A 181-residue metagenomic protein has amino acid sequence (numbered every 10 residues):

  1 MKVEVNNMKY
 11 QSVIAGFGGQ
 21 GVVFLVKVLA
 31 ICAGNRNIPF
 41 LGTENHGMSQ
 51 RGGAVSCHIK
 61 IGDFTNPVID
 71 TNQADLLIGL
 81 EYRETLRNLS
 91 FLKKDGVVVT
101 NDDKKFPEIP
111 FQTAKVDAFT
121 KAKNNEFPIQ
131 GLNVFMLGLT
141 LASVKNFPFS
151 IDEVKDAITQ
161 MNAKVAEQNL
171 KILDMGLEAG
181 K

Functional and structural regions predicted by a protein language model:
K2-K181: Active-site cofactor/cluster-binding pocket
